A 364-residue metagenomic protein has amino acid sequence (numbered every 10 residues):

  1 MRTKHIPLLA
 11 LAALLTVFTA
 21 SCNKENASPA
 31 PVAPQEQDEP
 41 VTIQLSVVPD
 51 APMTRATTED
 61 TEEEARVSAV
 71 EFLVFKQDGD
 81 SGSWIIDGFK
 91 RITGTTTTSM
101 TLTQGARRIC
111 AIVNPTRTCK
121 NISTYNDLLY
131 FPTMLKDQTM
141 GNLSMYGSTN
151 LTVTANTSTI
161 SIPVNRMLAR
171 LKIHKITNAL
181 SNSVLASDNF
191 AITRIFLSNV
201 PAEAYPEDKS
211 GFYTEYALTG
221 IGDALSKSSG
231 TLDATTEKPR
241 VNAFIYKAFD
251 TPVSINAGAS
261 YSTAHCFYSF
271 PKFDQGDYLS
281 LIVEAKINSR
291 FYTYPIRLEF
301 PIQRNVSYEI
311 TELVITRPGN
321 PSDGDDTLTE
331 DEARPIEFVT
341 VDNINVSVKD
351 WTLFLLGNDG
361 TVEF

Functional and structural regions predicted by a protein language model:
M1-A33: Bacterial Sec-dependent N-terminal signal peptides
C22-F364: Extracytoplasmic cysteine-anchoring/structural motifs
